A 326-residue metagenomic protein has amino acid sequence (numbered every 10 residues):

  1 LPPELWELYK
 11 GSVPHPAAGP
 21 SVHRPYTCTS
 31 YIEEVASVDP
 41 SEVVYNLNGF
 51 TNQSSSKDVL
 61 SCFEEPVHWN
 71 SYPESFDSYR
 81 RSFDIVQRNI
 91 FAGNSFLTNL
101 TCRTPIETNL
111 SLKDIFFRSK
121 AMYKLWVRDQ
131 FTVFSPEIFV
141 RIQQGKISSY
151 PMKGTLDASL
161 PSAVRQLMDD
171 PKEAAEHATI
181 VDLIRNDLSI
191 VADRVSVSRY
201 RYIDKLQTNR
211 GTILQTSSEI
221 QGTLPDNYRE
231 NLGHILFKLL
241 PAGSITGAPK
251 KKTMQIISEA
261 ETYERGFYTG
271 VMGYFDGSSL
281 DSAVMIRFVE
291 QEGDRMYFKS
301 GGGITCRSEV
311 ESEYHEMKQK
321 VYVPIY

Functional and structural regions predicted by a protein language model:
L1-Y326: Extended alpha-helical targeting/anchoring segments, especially N-terminal organellar/secretory targeting helices
